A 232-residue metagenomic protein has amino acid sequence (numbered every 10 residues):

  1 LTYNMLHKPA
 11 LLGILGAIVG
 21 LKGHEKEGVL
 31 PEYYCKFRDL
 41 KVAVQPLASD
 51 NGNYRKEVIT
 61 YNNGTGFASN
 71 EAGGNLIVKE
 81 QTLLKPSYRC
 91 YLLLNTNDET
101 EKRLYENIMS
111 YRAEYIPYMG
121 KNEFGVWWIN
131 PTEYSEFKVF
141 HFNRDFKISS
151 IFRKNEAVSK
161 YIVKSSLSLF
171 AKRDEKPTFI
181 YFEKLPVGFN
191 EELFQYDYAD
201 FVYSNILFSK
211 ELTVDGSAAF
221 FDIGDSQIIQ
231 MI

Functional and structural regions predicted by a protein language model:
L1-G64: Glycine/small-residue-rich interface belts in oligomeric ring/scaffold proteins and their assembly partners
L47-I232: Internal, well-folded beta-alpha domain core
